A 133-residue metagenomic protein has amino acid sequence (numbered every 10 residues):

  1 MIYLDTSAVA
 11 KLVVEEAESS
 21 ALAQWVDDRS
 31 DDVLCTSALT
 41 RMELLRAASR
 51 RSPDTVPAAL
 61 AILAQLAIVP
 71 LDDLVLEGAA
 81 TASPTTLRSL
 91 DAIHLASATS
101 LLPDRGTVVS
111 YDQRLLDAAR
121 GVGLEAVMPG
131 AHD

Functional and structural regions predicted by a protein language model:
M1, S37, R41, V69 (+1 more regions): Acidic, PIN/NYN-like endoribonuclease modules and their adjacent C-terminal/linker elements
M1-T36, A48-L60, L124, H132: Short, well-structured N-terminal submotif of metal-dependent ribonuclease cores
D5, D91, D112: Acidic active-site catalytic centers that drive phospho-/nucleotidyl reactions and related ester hydrolyses
A8, V14, R46, H94-S97 (+1 more regions): Hydrophobic side chains within alpha-helical segments
S19, R41, V56-A59, L76 (+1 more regions): A general structural signal for well-ordered alpha-helical segments in protein cores
A21, E43, G78, D117-A118: Phosphate- and divalent-cation-binding pockets in alpha/beta enzyme and binding domains that engage nucleotide-derived
A64-A96: Acidic catalytic patch
